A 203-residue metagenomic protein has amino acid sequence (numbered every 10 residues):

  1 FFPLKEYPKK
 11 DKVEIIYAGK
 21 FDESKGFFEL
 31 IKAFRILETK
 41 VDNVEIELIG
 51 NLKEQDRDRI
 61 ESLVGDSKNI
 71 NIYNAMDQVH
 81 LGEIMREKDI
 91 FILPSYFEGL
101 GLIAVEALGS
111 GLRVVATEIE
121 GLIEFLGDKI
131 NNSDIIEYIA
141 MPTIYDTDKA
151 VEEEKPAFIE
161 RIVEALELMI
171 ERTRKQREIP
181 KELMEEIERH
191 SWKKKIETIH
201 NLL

Functional and structural regions predicted by a protein language model:
P8-K25, I31-F34, E47: Conserved donor-binding/catalytic core segment of Leloir-type glycosyltransferases
A18, E45-D58, N74-A75: Glycosyltransferase donor-sugar binding loop
D58-V79: Nucleotide-activated donor-binding/catalytic signature segment of Leloir-type glycosyltransferases, i.e., the conserved
A75, E83-K88: Short alpha-helical donor nucleotide-sugar binding micro-motif in glycosyltransferases
Y96: Aromatic "clamp/platform" in nucleotide-sugar-dependent glycosyltransferases that forms part of the donor/acceptor
R113-A116, I123-L126: Short hydrophobic beta-strand element within catalytic cores of glycosyltransferases and related nucleotide-activated
V151-E164, L168-N201: A charged, aromatic-enriched C-terminal amphipathic alpha-helix characteristic of glycosyltransferases across folds
